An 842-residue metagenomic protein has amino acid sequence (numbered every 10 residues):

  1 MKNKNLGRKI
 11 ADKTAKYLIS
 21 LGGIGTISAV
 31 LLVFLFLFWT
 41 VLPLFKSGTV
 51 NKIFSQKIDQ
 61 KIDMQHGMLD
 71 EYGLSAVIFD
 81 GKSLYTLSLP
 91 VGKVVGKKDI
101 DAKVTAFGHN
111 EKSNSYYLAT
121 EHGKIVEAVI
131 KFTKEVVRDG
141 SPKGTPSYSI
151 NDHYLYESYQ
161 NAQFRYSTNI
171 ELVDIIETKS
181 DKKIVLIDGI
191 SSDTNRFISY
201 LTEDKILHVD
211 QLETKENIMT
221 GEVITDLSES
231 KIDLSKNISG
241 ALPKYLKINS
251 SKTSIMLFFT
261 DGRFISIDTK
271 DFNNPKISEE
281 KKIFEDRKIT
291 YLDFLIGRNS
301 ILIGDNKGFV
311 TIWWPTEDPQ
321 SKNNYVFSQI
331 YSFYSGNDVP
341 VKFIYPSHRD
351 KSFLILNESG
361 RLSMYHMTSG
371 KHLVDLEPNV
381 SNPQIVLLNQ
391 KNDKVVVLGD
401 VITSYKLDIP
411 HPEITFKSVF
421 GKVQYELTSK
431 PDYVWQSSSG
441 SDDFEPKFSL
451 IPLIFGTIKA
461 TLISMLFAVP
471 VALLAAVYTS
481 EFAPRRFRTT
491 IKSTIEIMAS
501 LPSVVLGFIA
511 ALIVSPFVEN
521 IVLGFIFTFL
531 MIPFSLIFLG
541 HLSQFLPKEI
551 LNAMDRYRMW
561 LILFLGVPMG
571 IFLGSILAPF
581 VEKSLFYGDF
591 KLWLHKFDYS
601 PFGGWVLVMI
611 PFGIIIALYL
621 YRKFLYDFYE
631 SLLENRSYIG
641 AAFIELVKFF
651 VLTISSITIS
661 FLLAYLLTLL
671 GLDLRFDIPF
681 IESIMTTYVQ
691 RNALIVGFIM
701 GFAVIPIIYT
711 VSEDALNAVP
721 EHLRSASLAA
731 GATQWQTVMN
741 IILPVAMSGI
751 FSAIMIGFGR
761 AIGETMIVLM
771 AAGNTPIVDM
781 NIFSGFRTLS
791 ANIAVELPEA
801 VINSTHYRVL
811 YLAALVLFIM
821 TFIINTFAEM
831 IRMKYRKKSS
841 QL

Functional and structural regions predicted by a protein language model:
L6-K13, Y17, L44-K82, L87-V104 (+19 more regions): Periplasmic/extracellular loop-to-transmembrane helix junction in inner-membrane transport proteins
L84-L89, I125-I130, L207-L212, F264-K270 (+4 more regions): WD40-repeat beta-propellers
K447-T461, S515-F534, A553-M569, A578-A617 (+1 more regions): Loop-to-helix entry region at the N-terminal start of transmembrane alpha-helices in multi-pass membrane transporters
A475-G507, P547-L565, D627-I654, L842: Cytoplasmic-entry segments and transmembrane alpha-helices of multi-pass inner-membrane transporters
F538-I550, A578-P579, I615-L633, E713-N717 (+3 more regions): C-terminal transmembrane helix and the adjacent membrane-cytosol boundary/short C-terminal tail of inner/organellar
E682-T686, V768-F818: Interhelical loop and adjacent transmembrane-helix boundary motif in polytopic membrane transport permeases
V711, Q734-M770: Transmembrane alpha-helices
